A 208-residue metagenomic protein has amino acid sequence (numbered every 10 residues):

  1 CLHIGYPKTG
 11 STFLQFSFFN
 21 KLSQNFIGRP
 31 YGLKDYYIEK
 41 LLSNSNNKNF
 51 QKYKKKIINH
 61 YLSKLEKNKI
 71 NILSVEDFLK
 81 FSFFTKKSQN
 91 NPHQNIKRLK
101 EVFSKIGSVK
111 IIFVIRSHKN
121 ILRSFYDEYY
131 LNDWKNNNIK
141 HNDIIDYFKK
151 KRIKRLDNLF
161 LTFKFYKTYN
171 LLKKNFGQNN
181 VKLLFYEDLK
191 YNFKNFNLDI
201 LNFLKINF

Functional and structural regions predicted by a protein language model:
C1-F84, N132, H141: PAPS-dependent sulfotransferase catalytic core
Q24, F78, F84-N90, Q94-F208: PAPS-dependent sulfotransferase catalytic domain
